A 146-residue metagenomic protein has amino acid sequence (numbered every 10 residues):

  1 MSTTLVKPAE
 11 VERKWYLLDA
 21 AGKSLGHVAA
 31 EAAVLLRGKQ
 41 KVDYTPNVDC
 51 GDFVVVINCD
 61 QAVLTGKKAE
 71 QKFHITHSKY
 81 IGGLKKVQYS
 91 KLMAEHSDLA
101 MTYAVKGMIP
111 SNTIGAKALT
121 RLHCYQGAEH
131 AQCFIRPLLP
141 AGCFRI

Functional and structural regions predicted by a protein language model:
M1-Y103, T113, I135-I146: Ribosome large-subunit tunnel/peptidyl-transferase-proximal elements
I57-C59, C124-G127: Short loop/turn motifs enriched for small/polar and acidic residues
T102, I109-Y125: C-terminal structural segments of small proteins and small subunits
K117-L119, E129, F134-P140: A conserved SF2-helicase RecA2
